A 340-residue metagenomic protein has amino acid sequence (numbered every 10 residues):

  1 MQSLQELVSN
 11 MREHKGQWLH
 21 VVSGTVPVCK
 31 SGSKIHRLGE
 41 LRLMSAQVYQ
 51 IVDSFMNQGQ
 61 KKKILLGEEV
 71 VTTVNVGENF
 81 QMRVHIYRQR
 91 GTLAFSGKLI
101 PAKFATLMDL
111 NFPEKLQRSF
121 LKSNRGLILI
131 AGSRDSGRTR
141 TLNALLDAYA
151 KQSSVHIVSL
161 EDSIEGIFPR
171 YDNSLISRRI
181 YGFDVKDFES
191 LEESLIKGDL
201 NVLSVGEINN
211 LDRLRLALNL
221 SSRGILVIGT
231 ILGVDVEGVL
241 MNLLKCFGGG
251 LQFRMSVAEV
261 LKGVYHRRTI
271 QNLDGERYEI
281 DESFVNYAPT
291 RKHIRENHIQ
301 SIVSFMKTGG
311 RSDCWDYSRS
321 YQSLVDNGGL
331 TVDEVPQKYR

Functional and structural regions predicted by a protein language model:
Q2-R340: Short, flexible helix-loop junctions that flank or precede catalytic/ligand sites
